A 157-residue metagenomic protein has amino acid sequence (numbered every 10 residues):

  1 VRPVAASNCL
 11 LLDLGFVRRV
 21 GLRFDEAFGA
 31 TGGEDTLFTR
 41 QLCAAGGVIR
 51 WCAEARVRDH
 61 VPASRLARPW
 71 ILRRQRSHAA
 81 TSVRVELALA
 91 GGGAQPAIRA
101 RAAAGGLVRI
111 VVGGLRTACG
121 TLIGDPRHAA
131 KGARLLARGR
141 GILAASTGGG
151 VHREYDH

Functional and structural regions predicted by a protein language model:
V1-L12, G29-G33: A recurrent flexible, glycine/aromatic-enriched loop bordering the glycosyltransferase active site that acts as
R2, C9, G21, V48-R50: A residue-level structural signature of the nucleotidyltransferase/glycosyltransferase Rossmann-like core
D13-F16, E34-F38: Substrate-positioning beta->alpha
G15-V20, R56: Short, well-ordered alpha-helical scaffold segment located in the soluble/lumenal catalytic or ligand-binding core
V20-G21, V61: Activation segment
E26-F28, T36-R58: Catalytic donor-sugar/metal-binding loop of nucleotide-sugar-dependent glycosyltransferases
A27-T31, T39, R58-T81, L87: Nucleotide-sugar-dependent glycosyltransferase catalytic core
R73-A80, G91-H157: Non-catalytic, C-terminal membrane-associated alpha-helical segments of glycosyltransferases
